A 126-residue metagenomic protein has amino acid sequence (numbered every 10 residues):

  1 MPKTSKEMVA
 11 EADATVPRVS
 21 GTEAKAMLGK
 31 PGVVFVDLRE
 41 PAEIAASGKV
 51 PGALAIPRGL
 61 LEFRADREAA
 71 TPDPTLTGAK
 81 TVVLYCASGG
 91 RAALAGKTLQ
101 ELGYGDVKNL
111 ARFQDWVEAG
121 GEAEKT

Functional and structural regions predicted by a protein language model:
M1-V33, P41-V83, S88-T126: Rhodanese-like catalytic fold shared by cysteine-dependent sulfurtransferases and DSP/PTP-type phosphatases
V36: Active-site flanking residues adjacent to catalytic metal/cofactor-binding acidic residues
